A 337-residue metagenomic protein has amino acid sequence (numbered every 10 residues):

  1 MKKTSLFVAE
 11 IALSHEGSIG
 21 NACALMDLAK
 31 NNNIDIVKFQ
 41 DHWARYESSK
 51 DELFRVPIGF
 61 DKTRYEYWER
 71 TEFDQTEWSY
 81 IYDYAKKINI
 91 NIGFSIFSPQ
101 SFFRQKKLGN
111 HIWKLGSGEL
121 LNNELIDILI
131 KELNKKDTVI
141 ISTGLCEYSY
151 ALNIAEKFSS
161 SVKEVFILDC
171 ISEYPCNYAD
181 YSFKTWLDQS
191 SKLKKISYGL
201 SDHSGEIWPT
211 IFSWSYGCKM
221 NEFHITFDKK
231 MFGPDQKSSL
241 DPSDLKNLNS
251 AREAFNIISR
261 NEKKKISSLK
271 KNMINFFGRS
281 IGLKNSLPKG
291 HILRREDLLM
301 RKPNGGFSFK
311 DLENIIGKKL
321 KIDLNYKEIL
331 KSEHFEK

Functional and structural regions predicted by a protein language model:
M1-K337: Catalytic cores and adjacent flexible loops of soluble metabolic enzymes that perform enolate/carbanion chemistry on
